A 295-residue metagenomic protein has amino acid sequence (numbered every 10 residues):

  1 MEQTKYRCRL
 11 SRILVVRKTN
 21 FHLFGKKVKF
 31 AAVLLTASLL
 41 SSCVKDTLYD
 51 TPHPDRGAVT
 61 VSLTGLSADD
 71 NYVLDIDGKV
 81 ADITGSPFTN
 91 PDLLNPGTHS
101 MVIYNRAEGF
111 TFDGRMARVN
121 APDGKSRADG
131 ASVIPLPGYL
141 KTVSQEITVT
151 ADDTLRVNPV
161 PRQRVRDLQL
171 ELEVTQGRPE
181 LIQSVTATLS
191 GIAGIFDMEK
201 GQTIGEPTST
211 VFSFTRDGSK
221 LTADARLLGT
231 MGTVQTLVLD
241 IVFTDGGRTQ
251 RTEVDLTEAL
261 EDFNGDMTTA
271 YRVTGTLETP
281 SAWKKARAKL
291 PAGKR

Functional and structural regions predicted by a protein language model:
M1-G25: N-terminal secretory signal peptides that target proteins for export/translocation
K27-V33: Sec-dependent signal peptide recognition, specifically the positively charged N-region followed immediately by
L39-S42: C-terminal motif of bacterial Sec signal peptides marking the signal peptidase cleavage site
V44-T47: Bacterial signal peptide processing site
Y49-G65, V160-T175: A short, Gly/Thr-enriched small/hydrophobic beta-strand-prone motif that recurs across taxa
D69-A117, L181-L260: Tryptophan-paired
D75, K79-V165: Short, low-hydrophobicity acidic/polar segments
P122-R162, R251-R295: Extracellular beta-sheet/turn segments enriched in Thr/Pro/Gly and aliphatic residues
